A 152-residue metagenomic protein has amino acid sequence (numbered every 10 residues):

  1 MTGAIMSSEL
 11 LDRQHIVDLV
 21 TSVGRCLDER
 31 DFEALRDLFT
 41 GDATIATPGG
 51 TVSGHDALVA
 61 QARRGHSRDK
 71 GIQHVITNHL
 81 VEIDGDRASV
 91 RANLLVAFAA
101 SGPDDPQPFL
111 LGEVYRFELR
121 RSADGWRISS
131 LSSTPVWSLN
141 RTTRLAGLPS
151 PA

Functional and structural regions predicted by a protein language model:
M1-G41: Short, low-complexity N-terminal intrinsically disordered segments enriched in polar/charged residues
T2, L11-D18, D37, A60 (+3 more regions): Binding-site signature for planar aromatic cofactors or substrates
L11, R68, I83, R87 (+1 more regions): Flexible low-complexity loop/turn motifs enriched in small/helix-breaking residues
F32-F98: A solvent-exposed, acidic/Ser-Thr-rich amphipathic alpha-helical stretch
D69-G71, Q107-L110: Short Gly/Pro-enriched turn/cap motifs at secondary-structure boundaries
H74-I76, L110-Y115: Short, surface-exposed coil-to-beta transition loops
S89, G112-T143: Short beta-strand edge/turn micro-motifs at domain boundaries
A97-P108, L139-R141: Short, cysteine-centered beta-strand-loop-beta hairpins and adjacent loop/turn segments enriched in charged/polar
